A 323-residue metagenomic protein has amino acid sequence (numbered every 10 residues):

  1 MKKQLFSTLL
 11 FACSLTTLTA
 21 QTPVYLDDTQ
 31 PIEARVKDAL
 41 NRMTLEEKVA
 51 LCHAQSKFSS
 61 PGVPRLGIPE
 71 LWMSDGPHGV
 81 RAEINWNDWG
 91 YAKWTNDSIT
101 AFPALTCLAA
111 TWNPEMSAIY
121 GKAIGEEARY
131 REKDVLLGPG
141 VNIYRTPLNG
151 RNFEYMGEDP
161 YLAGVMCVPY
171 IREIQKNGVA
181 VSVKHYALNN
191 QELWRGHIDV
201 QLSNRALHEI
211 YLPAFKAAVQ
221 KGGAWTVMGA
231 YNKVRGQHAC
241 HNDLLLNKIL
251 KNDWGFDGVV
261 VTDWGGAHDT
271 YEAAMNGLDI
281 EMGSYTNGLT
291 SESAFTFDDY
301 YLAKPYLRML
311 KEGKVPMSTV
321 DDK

Functional and structural regions predicted by a protein language model:
M1-P23: Bacterial Sec-dependent N-terminal signal peptides
Q21-K323: Glycoside hydrolase catalytic-domain context in secreted enzymes
